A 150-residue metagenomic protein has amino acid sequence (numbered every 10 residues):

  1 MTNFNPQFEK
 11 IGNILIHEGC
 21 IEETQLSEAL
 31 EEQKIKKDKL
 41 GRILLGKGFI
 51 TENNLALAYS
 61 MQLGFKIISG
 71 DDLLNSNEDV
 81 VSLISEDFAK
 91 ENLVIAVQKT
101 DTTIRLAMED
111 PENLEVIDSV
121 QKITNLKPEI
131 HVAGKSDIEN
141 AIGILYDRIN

Functional and structural regions predicted by a protein language model:
M1-N3, S27-E32: Short, recurring structural edge motifs at helix starts
T2, H17, R42-I123: Polyanionic, low-complexity intrinsically disordered segments
N5-I14, K36-I43: Short, solvent-exposed linear patches
I11, Q25, L55, V116-S119 (+1 more regions): Hydrophobic side chains in well-ordered alpha-helices
S69-L73, V80, D137-N150: Charged, low-hydrophobicity low-complexity segments
K127-G134: Short hydrophobic alpha-helical runs that function as membrane-insertion/retention elements
